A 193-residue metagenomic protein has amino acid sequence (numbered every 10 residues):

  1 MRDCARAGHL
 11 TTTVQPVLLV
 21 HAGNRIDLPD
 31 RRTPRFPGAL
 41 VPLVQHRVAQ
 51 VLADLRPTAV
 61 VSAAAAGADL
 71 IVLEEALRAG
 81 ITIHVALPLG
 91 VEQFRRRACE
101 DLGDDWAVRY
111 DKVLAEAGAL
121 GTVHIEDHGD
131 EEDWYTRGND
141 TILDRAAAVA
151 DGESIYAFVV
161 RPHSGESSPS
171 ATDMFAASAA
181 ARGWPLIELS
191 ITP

Functional and structural regions predicted by a protein language model:
M1-P193: Acidic/glycine-enriched connector segments
